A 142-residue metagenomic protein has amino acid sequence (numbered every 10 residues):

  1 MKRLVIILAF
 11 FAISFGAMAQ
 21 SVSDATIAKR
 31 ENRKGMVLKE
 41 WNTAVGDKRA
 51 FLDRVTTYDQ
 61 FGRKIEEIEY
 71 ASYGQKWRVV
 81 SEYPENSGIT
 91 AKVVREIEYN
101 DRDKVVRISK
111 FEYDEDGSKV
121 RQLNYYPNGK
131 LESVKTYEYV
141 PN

Functional and structural regions predicted by a protein language model:
M1-L4, A19-Q20: Positively charged n-region of N-terminal signal peptides that target proteins for export
L4-I13: Sec-dependent N-terminal signal peptides
S14-M18: Residues within alpha-helical transmembrane segments of multi-pass membrane proteins, especially transporters, ion
Q20-N142: Buried hydrophobic residues that stabilize the cores of well-folded domains
